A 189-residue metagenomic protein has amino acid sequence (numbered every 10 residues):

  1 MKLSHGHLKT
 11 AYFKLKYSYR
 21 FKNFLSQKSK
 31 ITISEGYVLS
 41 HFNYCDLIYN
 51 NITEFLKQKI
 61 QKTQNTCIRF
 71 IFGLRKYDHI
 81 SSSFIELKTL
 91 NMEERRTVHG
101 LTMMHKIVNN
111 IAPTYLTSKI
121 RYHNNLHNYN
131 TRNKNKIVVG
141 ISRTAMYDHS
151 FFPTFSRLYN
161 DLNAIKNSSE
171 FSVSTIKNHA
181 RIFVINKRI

Functional and structural regions predicted by a protein language model:
M1-I189: Hydrophobic/basic alpha-helical segments
